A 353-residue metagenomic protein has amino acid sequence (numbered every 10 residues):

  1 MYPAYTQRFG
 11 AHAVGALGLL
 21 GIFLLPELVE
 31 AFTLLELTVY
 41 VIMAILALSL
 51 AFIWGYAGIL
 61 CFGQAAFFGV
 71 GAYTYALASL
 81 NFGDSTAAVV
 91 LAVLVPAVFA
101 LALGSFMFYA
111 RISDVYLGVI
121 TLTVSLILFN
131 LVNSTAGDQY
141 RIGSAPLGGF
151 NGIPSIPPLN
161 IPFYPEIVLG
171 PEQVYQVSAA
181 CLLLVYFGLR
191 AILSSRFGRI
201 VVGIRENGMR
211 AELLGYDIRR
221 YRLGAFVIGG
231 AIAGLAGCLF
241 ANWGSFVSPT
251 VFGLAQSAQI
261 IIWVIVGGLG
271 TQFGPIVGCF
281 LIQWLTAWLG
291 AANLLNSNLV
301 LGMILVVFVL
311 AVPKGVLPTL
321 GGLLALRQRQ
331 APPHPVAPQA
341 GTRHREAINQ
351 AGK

Functional and structural regions predicted by a protein language model:
M1-K353: Transmembrane alpha-helices and adjacent helix-loop boundaries
